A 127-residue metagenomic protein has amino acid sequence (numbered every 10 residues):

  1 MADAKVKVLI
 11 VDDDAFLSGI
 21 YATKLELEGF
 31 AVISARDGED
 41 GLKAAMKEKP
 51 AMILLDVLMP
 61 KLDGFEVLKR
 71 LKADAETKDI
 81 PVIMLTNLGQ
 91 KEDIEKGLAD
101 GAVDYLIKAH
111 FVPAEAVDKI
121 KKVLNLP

Functional and structural regions predicted by a protein language model:
M1-K7, A114-P127: Non-catalytic signal-transmission and effector/linker regions of two-component phosphorelay proteins
A4-F16, Y21-L25, I53: Conserved acidic segment of CheY-like receiver
G29-R36, A44: Short hydrophobic/Thr-rich beta-strand motif most characteristic of the beta2 strand and flanking loop of CheY-like
E48-L54: Active-site beta3 strand of CheY-like receiver
D56, T86: Active-site residues of response regulator receiver
M59: Receiver (REC) domain active-site loop signature in two-component systems and cognate sites in sensor histidine kinases
